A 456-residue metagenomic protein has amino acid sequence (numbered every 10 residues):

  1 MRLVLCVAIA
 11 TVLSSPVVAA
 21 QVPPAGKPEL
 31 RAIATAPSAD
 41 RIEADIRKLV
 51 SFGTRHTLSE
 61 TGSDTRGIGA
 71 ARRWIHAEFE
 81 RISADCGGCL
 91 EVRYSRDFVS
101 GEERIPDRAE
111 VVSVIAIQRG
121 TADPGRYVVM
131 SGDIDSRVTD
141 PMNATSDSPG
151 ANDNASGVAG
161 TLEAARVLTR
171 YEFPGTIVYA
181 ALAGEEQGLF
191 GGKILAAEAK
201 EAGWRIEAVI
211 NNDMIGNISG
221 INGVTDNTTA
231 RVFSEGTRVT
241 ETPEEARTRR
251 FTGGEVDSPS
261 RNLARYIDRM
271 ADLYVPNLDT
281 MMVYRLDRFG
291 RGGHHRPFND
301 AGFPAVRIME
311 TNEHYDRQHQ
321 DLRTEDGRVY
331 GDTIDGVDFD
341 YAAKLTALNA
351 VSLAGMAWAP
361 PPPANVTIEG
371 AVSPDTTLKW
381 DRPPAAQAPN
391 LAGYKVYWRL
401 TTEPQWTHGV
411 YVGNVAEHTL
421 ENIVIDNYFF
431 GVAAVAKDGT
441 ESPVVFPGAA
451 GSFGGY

Functional and structural regions predicted by a protein language model:
I33, R41-R119: A non-catalytic alpha/beta surface segment that caps or lines the substrate-entry region of metallo-dependent hydrolase
V50, I215-G236, M282-W358: Active-site-adjacent mobile loop/cap segments within catalytic or ligand-binding domains
A116, M130-S131, D135-S136, D140-L189 (+1 more regions): Alpha-helical metal-binding/catalytic segments enriched in His/Glu/Asp
L182-R296, A301, A305: Metal-dependent peptidase/peptidase-like ectodomains
P374-P389: Conserved aromatic anchor
H408-V415: Short beta-strand segments within Ig-like beta-sandwich modules, predominantly Fibronectin type-III
L420-E441: Beta-strand-rich modules
V435-Y456: Extracellular fibronectin type III
